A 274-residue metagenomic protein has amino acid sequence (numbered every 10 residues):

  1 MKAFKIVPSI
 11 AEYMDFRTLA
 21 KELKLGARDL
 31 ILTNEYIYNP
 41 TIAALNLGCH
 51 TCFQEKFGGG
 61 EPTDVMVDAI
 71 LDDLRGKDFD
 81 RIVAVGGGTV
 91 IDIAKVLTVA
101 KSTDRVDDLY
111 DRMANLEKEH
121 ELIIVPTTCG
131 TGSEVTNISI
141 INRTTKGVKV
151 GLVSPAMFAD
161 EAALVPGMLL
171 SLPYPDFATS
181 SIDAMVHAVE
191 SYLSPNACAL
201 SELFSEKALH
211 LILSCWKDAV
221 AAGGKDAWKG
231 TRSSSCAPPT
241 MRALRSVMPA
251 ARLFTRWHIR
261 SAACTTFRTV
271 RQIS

Functional and structural regions predicted by a protein language model:
M1-R81: ATP/NTP phosphate-donor binding region
R28-L30, D80-V83, E121-I123, D160-A162 (+2 more regions): Structural motif
A69-D72, A156-A162, M248-F254: Acidic-glycine-rich active-site phosphate/pyrophosphate-binding loop
I82-V90: Gly/Ser-rich catalytic serine loop of serine hydrolases
V90-D104, V135-T136: Short Gly/Thr/Asp-enriched flexible loops that form oxyanion-binding sites at enzyme active sites
T103-C198: A glycine/threonine-rich phosphate-anchoring loop and its flanking beta-alpha core in nucleotide/phosphate-binding
S191-S274: Active-site segments that bind and position negatively charged phosphate/pyrophosphate groups
